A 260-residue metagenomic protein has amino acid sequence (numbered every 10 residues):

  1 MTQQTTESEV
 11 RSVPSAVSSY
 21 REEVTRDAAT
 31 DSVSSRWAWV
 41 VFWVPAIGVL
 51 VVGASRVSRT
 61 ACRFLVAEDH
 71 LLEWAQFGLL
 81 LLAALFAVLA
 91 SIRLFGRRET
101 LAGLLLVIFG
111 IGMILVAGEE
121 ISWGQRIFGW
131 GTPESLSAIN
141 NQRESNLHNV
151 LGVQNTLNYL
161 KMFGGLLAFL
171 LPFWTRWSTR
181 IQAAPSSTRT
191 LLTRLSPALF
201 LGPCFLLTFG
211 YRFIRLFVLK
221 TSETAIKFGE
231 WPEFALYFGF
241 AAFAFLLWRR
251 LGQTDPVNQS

Functional and structural regions predicted by a protein language model:
M1-T30, Q253-S260: Short, intrinsically disordered terminal tails adjacent to the first/last structured region
D27-V44, L192-S196: N-terminal membrane topogenic signal
S35-V52, F200-L206: Alpha-helical transmembrane segments
A38, L195-S260: Alpha-helical transmembrane segments of multi-pass integral membrane proteins, characterized by long hydrophobic
G53-R63, S178-T179, G210-E223: Juxtamembrane "helix-exit" motif on the non-cytosolic side of transmembrane helices
F95-I114, A183-L201: Interfacial segments of alpha-helical transmembrane regions
I114-E134: Transmembrane alpha-helix/helix-exit interface in multi-pass inner-membrane proteins
R143-L167, E233-L236: Hydrophobic alpha-helical transmembrane segments
